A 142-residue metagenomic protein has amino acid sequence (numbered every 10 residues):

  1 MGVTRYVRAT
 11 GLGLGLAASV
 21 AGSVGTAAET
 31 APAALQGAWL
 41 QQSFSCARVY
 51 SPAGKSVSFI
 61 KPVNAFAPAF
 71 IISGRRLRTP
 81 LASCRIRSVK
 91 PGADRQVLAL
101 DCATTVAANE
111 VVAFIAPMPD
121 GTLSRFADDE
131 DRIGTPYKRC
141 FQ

Functional and structural regions predicted by a protein language model:
G2-G13: Bacterial N-terminal signal peptides that target proteins for export
G11-A21: Bacterial N-terminal signal peptides
T26-L40, A69-I72: N-terminal helix-cap/turn-to-beta initiation motif at the start of protein domains
L40-R75, T79: Short, solvent-exposed loop/hinge segments that bridge or flank secondary-structure elements
A69-P119: Contiguous, well-ordered beta-strand patches that form the walls/edges of small beta-barrel/beta-sandwich domains
A127-Q142: Edge beta-strand at a domain terminus
